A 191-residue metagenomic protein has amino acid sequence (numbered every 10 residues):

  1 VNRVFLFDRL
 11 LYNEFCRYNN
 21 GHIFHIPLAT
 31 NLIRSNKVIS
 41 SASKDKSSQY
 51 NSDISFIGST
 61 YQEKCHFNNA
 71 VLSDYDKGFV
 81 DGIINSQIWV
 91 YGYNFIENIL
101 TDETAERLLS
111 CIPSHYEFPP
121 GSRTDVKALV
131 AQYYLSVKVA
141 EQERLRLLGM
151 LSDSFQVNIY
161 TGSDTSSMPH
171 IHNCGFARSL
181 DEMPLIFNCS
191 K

Functional and structural regions predicted by a protein language model:
V1, E14: Glycine-rich, charge-decorated loop segments at or immediately adjacent to ligand/cofactor-binding or catalytic sites
N2-D8: A short beta-strand/loop micro-motif in the catalytic core of glycosyltransferases that engages the nucleotide-sugar
L10-Y12: Alpha-helix capping/helix-boundary segments
R17-S190: Nucleotide-sugar donor-binding catalytic core of glycosyltransferases
